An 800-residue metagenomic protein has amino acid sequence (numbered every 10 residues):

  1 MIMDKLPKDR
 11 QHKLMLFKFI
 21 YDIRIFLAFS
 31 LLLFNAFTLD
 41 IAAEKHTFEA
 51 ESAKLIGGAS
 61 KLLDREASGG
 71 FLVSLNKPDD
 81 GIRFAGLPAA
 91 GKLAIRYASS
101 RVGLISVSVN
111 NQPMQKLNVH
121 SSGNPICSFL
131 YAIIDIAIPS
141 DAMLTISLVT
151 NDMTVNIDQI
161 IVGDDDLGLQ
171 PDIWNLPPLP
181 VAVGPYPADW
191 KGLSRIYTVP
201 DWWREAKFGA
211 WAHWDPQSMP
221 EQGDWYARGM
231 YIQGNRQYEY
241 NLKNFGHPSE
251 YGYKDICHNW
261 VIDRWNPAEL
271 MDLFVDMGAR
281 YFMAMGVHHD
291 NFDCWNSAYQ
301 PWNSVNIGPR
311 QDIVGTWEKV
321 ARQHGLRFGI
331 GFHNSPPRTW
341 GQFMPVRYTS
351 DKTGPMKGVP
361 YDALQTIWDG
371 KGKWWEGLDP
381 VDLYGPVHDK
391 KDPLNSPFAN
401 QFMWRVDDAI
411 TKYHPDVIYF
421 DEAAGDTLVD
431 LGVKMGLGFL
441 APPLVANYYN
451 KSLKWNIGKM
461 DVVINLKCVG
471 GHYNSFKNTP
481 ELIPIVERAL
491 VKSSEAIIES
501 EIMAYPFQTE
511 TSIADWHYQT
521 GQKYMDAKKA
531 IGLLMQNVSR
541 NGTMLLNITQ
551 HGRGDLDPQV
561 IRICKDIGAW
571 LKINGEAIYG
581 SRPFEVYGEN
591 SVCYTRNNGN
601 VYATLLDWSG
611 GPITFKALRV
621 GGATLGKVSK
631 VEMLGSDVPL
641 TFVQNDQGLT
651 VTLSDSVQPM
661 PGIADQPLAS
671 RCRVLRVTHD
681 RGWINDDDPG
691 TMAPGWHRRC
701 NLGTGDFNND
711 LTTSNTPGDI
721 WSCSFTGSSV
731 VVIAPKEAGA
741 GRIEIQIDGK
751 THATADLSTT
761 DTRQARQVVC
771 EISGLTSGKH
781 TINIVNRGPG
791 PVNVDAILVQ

Functional and structural regions predicted by a protein language model:
P7-L27: Bacterial N-terminal signal peptides that target proteins for export
R24-A36: Bacterial N-terminal signal peptides
E44-G91, S99-R101, T154-N156, I161 (+1 more regions): Glycan-recognition surfaces in beta-rich domains, encompassing non-catalytic CBMs and lectin-like receptor-binding
A94-A98, T604-L606, K616-L618, V731-P735: Short edge beta-strand/loop segments characteristic of extracellular beta-sandwich folds
V102-V107, P220-G223, G741-E744: Beta-strand acidic-aromatic groove motif in beta-rich domains, primarily in extracellular
V109-Q112, L634, Q746-K750: Short strand-turn-strand beta-turns centered on an Asx-Gly dipeptide
Q112-S140, H752-T776: Extracellular carbohydrate recognition and processing domains and analogous Trp-centered ligand-binding platforms
V149, D165-G682: Mature catalytic domains of secreted/periplasmic carbohydrate-active enzymes
